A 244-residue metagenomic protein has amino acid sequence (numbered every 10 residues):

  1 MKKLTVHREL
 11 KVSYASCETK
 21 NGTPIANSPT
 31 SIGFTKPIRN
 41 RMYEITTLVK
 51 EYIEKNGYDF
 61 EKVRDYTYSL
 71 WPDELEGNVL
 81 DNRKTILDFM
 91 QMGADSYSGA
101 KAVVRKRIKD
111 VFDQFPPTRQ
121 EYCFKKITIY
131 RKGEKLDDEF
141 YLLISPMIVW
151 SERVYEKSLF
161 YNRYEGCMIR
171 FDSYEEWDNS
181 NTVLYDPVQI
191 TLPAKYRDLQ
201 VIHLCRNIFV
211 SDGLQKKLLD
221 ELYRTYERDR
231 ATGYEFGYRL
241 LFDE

Functional and structural regions predicted by a protein language model:
M1-K62: N-terminal ordered "arm"
K3, R8, K20, T118-E244: Acidic, proline/glycine-rich low-complexity IDRs
E9-K11, P37, D73, N82 (+4 more regions): Generic structural motif
T35-I38, M42, K101, I208-S211: Intrinsic-disorder-associated interaction segments
R41-D110: Short N-terminal edge-element motif at the start of the domain
V79-S151: Aromatic- and glycine-enriched beta-alpha-beta binding-site module
